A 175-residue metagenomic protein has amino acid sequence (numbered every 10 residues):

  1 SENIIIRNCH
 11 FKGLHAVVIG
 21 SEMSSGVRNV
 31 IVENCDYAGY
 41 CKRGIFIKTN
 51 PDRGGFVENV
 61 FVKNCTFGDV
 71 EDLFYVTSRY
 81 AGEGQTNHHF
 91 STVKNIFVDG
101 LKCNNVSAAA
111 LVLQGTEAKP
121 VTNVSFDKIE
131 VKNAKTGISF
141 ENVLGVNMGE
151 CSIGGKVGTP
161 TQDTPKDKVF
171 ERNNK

Functional and structural regions predicted by a protein language model:
S1-K175: Extracellular/periplasmic carbohydrate-active domains that bind, remodel, or depolymerize complex polysaccharides
